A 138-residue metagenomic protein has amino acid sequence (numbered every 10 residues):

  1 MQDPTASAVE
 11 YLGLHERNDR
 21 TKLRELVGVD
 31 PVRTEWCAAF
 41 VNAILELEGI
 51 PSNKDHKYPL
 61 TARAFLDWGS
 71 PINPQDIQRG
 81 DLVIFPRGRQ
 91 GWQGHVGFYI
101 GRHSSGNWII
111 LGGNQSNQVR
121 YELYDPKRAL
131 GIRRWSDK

Functional and structural regions predicted by a protein language model:
M1-N53, R133-S136: N-terminal capping segments
Q2-T5, P51-R120: ...with weaker cross-activation on analogous glycine-rich loops/strands in unrelated enzymes
E16, V41, L45, R63 (+4 more regions): Short linear sequence elements within intrinsically disordered, low-complexity coil regions
D19-R24, L47, K57-A64, N73 (+1 more regions): General structural signal for secondary-structure boundaries
Y121-K138: Intrinsically disordered, low-complexity, charged/polar segments
